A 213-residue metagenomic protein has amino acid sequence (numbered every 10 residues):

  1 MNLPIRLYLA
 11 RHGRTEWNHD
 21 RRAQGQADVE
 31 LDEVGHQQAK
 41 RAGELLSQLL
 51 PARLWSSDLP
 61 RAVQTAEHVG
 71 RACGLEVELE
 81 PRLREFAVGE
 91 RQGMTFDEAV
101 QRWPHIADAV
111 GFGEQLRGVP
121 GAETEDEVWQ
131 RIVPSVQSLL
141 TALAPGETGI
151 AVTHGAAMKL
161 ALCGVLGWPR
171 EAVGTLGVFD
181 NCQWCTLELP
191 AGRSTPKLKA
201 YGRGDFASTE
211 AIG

Functional and structural regions predicted by a protein language model:
M1-I5, F86-E98, T141, P145-E147 (+1 more regions): Acidic, low-complexity terminal tails and accessory targeting/binding regions of phosphate-metabolizing enzymes
N2, R41-A107: Phosphate-coordination/substrate-recognition cap region in phosphate-metabolizing enzymes
L7, E147-G155: Generic beta-sheet signal
L7-Y8, R14-A72, G118-V133: Loop-to-helix element that buttresses phosphate recognition and phosphoryl-transfer chemistry
Y8, E78-E80, K199: General small-molecule cofactor/ligand-binding pocket signal
G13, G155, G204: Active-site metal-binding loops of divalent metal-dependent hydrolases
R61, A157-M158: Alpha-helix capping/helix-boundary segments
